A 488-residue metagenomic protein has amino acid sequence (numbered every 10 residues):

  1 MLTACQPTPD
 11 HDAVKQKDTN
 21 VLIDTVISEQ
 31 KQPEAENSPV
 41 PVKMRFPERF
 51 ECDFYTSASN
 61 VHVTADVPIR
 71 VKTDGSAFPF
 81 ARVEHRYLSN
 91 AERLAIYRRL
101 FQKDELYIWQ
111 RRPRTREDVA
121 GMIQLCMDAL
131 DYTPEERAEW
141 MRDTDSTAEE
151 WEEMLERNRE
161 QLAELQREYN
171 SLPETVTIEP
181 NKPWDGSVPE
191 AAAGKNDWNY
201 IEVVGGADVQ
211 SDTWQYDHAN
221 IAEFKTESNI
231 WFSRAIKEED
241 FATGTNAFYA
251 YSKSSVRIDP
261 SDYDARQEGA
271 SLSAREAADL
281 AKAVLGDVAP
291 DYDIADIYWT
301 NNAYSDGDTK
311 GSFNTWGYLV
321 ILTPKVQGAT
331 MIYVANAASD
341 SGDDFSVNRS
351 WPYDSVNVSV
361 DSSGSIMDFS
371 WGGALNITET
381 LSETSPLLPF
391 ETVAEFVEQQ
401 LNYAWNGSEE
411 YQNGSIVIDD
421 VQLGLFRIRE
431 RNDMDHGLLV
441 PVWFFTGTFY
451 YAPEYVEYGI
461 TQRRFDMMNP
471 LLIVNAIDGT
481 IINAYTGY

Functional and structural regions predicted by a protein language model:
C5-V347: Preferential activation on post-signal-peptide N-terminal prodomains/segments of secreted or lumenal proteins
D12-V14, D18-T25, L425-Y488: Activation/maturation switch segments at domain boundaries
S89, S273, L388-T392, N475: Helix N-cap and loop-to-helix transition residues
Y216, A222-G244, F248, I332-W371 (+1 more regions): A short, surface-exposed beta-strand/turn
S254-I258, G407-E410, V456-R464: Surface-exposed intrinsically disordered loops and tails
A277-Y455: Segments that shape or occlude catalytic/ligand-binding pockets
